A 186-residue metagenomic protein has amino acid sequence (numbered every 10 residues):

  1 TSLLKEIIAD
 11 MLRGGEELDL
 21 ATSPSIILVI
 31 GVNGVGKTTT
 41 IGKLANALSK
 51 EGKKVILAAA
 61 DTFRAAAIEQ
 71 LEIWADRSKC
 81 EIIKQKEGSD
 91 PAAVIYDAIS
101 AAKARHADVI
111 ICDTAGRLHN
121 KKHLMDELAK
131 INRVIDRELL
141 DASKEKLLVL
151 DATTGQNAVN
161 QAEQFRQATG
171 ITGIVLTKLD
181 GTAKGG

Functional and structural regions predicted by a protein language model:
T1-A60, A67-G88, V94-K103, A107-C112: Primarily NTPase-proximal linker/entry elements flanking Walker-type ATP/GTP-binding cores
L20-T22, A65, N120, G181: Generic structural "secondary-structure junction" signal
K37, D61, D113, D151 (+1 more regions): Acidic active-site catalytic centers that drive phospho-/nucleotidyl reactions and related ester hydrolyses
Q70, D90-R105, H119-G186: Conserved catalytic-core segment of NTP-binding enzymes
A115-R117: Short glycine-rich anion-binding loops that position phosphate/pyrophosphate groups of nucleotides and phosphorylated
